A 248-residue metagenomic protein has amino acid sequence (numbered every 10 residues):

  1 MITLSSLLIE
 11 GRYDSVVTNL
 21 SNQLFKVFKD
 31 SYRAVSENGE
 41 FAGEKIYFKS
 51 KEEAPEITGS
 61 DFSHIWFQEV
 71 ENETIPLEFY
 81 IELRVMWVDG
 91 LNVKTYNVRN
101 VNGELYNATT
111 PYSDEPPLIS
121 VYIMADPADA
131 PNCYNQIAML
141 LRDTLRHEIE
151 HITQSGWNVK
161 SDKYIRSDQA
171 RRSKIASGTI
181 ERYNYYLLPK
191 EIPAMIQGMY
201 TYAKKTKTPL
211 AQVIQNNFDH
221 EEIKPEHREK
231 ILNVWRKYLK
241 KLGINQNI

Functional and structural regions predicted by a protein language model:
L4-G11, E37: Proteolytic processing junctions in secreted/extracellular precursors, especially proprotein convertase/trypsin-like
L7, V16-Q23, V27-S31, E44 (+11 more regions): Charge-rich, solvent-exposed alpha-helical interaction surfaces
R12, N19, F25-K29, V35 (+2 more regions): Long, well-structured alpha-helical subdomains associated with metal-dependent extracellular/ecto-lumenal hydrolases
G39-N72, L91-P111: Extended non-catalytic scaffold regions that mediate assembly and binding in large macromolecular machines
R84-R142, I152-G156: Active-site scaffold of zinc-dependent metalloenzymes
M139, S155-Y186: Post-HEXXH active-site segment of zinc metalloproteases
L145: A conserved beta-strand element that flanks and buttresses the S-adenosyl-L-methionine
I152-K160, Y200-K205: Active-site catalytic microenvironments for nucleophilic, acid-base chemistry
